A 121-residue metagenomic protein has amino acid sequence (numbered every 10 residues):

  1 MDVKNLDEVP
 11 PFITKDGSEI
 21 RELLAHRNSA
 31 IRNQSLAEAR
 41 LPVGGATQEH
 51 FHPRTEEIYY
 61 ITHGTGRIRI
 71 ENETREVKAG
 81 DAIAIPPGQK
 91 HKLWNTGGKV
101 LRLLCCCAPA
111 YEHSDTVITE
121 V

Functional and structural regions predicted by a protein language model:
M1-Q34, Q48, I118-V121: A short, N-terminal "cap"/entry segment at the start of jelly-roll beta-barrel domains of the cupin/DSBH fold
E22, A37-H52: Conserved short histidine dyad/triad with adjacent acidic residue
S29-R32, P42-G45, T65-R67, T74 (+1 more regions): Short, charged/polar surface micro-motifs in flexible loops or helix N-caps
V43, R54-T55, E73, Q89-K90 (+1 more regions): A generic "binding-loop/recognition-motif" signal
Q48-H50, I68-R69, I85, H91-G97: Short beta-strand His + acidic residue motifs that chelate non-heme Fe in jelly-roll/DSBH and cupin folds
R54-E56, I61-G66: Glycine- and acidic-residue-biased ligand/ion/polar-headgroup-sensing regions
N72-P87: Short acidic-glycine-tyrosine-enriched beta hairpin
P87-H113: Ligand-binding loop in jelly-roll beta-barrel domains
